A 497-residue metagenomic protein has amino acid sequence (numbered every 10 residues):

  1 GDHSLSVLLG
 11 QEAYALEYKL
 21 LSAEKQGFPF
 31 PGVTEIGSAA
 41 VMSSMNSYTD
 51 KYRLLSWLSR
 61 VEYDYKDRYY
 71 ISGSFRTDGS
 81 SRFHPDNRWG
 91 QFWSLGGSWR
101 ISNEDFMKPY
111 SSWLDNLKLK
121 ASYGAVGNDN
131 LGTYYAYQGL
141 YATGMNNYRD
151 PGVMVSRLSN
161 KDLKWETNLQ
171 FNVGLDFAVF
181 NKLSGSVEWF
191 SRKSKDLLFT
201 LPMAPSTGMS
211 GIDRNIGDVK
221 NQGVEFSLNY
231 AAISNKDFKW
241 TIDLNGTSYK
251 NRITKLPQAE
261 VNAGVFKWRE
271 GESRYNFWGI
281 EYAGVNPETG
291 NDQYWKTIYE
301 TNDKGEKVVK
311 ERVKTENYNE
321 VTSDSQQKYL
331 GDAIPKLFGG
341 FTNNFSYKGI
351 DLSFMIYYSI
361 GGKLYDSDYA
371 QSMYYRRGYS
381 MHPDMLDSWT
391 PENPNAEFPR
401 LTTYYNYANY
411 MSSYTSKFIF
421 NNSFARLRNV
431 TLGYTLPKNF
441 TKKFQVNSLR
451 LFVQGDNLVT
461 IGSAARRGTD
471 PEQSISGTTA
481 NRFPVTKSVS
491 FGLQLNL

Functional and structural regions predicted by a protein language model:
G1-F277, Y414-L497: Extracellular/periplasmic, surface-exposed regions of secreted and cell-surface proteins
G32, E288, M381-D384, E392-N395 (+4 more regions): Generic low-complexity segments that are intrinsically disordered, proline-rich and/or Lys/Arg-biased
I36, E316-E320, N406-A408: Short, positively charged
Y63, K314, F345: Short aromatic-centered micro-motifs
S191-K193, K296, I360: Short alpha-helical "patches" and their helix-cap loops
R214, I233-A333, M373, N393: Conserved small-residue
L330-S367: Glycine-rich, aromatic-lined ligand/substrate-binding cores of catalytic and carbohydrate-binding domains
L352-A425: C-terminal beta-barrel architecture of Gram-negative outer-membrane proteins
